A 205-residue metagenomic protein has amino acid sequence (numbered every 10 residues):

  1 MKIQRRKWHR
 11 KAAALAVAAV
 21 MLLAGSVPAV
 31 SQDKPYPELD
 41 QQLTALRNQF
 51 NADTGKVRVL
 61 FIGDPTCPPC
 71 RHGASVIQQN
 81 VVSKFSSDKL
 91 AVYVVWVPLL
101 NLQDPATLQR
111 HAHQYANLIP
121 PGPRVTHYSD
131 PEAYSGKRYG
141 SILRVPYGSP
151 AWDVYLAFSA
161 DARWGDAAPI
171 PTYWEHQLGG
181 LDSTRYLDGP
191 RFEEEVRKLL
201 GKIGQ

Functional and structural regions predicted by a protein language model:
I3-A16: Bacterial N-terminal signal peptides that target proteins for export
A14-A24: Bacterial N-terminal signal peptides
G25-Q49, P69-H72: N-terminal "domain-start" segment that seeds a small globular fold
A52-P68: Short active-site neighborhood of thiol/selenol oxidoreductases, capturing the structured segment around
T54-R58, S87-V92, P121-T126, A151-D153: Loop/turn elements at helix/coil->beta-strand transitions in domains of secreted/extracellular proteins
A74-L118: Structural microenvironment flanking redox-active thiols in thiol-disulfide oxidoreductases
Q114-S149: Short, internal strand/loop/helix patches that form the active-site neighborhood or redox-interaction surface
P150-Q205: Thiol-/selenol-based redox modules, centered on thioredoxin-like and closely related oxidoreductase domains
